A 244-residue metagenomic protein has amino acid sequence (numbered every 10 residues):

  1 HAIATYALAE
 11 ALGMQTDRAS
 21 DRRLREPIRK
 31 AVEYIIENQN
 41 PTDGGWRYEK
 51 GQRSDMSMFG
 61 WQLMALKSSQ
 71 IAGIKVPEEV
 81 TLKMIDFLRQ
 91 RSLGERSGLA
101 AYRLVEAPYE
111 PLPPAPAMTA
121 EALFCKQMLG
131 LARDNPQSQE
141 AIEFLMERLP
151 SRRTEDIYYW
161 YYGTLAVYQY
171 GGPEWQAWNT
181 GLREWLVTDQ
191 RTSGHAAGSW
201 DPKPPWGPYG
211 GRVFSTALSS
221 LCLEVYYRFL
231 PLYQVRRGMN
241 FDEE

Functional and structural regions predicted by a protein language model:
H1-L82, Q90-E143, R148-E184, T188 (+3 more regions): An alpha-helical repeat/solenoid feature that recognizes helix-turn-helix modules
